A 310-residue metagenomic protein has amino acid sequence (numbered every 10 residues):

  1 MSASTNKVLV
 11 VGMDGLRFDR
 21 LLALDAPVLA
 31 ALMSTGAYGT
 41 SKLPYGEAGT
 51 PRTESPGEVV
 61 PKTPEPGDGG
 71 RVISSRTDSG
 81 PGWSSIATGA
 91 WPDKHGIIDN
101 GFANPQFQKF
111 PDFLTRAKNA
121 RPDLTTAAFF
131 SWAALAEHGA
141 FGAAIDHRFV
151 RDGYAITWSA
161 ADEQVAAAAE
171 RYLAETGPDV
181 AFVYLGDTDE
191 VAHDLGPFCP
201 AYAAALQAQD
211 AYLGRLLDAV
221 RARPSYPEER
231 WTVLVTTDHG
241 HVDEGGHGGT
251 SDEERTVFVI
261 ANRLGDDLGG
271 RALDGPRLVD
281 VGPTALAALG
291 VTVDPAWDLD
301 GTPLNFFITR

Functional and structural regions predicted by a protein language model:
S2-T5, F18-R121: Active-site nucleophile/metal-coordination loop of metallo-enzymes that catalyze phosphate/sulfate and related
V8-G12, G39-K42, S85-A87, T125-F130 (+4 more regions): Structural recognition of the beta-strand scaffold that forms the well-ordered cores of secreted hydrolase catalytic
V8-G12, V28-L29, A208-G249, V259 (+1 more regions): Metal-dependent active-site segment of extracytoplasmic phospho-/sulfohydrolases and closely related
P81-D93, G249-T292, N305: Substrate-binding rim/cap in mid-to-C-terminal beta-strand-loop elements of soluble/periplasmic
P92-A160: Catalytic-site neighborhoods of secreted/periplasmic enzymes that process anionic sulfate/phosphate groups
N100-N104, P200-A203, E244-G246, D266-G275 (+1 more regions): Active-site rim elements
A136-F149, A167-R215: Active-site His/acidic residue clusters
V291-R310: Polar, surface-exposed loop/tail segments that function as active-site lids or cofactor/substrate-recognition elements
